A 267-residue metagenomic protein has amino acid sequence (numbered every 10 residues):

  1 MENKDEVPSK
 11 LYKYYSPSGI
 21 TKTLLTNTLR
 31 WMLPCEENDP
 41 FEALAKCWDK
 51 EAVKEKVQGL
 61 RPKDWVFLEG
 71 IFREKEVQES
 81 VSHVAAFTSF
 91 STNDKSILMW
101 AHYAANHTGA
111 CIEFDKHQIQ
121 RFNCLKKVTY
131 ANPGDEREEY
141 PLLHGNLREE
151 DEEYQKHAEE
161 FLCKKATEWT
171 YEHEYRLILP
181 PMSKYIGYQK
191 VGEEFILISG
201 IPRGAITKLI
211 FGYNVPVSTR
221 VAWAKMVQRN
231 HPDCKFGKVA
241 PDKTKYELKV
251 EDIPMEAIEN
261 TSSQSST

Functional and structural regions predicted by a protein language model:
M1-T267: Partner-binding and oligomerization surfaces adjacent to conserved cores of proteins that assemble macromolecular
